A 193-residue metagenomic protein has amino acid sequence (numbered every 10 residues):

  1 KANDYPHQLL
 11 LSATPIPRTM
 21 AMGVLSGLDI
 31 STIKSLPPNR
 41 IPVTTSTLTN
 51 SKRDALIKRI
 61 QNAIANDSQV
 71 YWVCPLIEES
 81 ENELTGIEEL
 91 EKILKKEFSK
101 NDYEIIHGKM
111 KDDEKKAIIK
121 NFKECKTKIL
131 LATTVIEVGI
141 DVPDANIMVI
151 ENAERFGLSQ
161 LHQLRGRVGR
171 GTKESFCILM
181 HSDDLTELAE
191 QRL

Functional and structural regions predicted by a protein language model:
K1-R192: Inter-lobe coupling/hinge segments of SF2-like helicase ATPases
